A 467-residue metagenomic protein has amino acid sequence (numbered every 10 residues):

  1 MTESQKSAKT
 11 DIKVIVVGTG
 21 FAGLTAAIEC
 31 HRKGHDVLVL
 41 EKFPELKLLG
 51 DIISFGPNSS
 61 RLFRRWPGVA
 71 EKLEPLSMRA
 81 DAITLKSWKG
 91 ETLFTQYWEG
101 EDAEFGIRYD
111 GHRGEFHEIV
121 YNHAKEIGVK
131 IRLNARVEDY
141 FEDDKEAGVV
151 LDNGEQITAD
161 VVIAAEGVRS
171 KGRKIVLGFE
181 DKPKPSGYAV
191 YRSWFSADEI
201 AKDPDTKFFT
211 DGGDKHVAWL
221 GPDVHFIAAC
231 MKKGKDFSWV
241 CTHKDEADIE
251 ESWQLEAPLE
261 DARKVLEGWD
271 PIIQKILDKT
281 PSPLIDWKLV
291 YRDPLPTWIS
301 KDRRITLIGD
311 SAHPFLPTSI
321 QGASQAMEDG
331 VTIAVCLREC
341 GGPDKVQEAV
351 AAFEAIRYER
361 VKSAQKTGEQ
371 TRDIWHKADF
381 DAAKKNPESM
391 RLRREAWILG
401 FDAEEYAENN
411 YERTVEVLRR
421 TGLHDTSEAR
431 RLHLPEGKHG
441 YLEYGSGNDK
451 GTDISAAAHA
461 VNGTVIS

Functional and structural regions predicted by a protein language model:
T2-D11, A82, K89-G90, K275 (+3 more regions): C-terminal helical "tail/cap" subdomain of flavin- and related membrane-associated enzymes
T2-I15, K42, L46-N58: Accessory recognition modules or surfaces
K13, D36, D236: Residues at the starts of beta-strands that form the adenosine-phosphate
V16-D36, L40, I163-A164, A228 (+3 more regions): Conserved mid-domain beta->alpha element of the FAD-binding
G34, A80, A159-D160: Short, well-ordered alpha-helix to beta-strand connector turns
E45-H123, H376: Active-site-adjacent segment of FAD-dependent monooxygenases/related oxidoreductases
G50, W66-P67, S77, Q96 (+4 more regions): Short, flexible helix/strand-to-coil boundary loops that buttress conserved ligand/catalytic motifs in alpha/beta
E118-P281: Conserved FAD-binding catalytic core of PHBH/FMO-like flavoproteins
